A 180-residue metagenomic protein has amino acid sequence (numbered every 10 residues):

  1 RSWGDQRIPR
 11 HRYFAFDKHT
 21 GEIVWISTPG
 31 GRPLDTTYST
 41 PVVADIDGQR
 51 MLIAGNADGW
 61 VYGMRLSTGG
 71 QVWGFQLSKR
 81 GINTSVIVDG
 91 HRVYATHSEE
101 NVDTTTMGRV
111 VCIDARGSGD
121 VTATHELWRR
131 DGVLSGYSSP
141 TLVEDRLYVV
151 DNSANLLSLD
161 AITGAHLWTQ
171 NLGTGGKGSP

Functional and structural regions predicted by a protein language model:
R1-P180: Noncatalytic, solvent-exposed loop/strand surfaces of beta-propeller-type extracellular/periplasmic domains
